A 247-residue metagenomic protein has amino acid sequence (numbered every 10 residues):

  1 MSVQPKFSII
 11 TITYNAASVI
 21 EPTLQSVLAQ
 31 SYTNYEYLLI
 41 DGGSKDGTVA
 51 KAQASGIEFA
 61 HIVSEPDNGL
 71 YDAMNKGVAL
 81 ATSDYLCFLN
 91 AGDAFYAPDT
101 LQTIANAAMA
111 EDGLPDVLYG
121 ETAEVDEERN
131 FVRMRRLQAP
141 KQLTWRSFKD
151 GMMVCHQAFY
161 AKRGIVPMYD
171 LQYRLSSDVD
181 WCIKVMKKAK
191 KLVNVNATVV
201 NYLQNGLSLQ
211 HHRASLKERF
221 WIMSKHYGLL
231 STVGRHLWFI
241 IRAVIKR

Functional and structural regions predicted by a protein language model:
M1-L28: N-proximal low-complexity "stem/linker" segments adjacent to membrane-targeting elements
P5-S8, E36, D180: Cell-envelope/extracellular polymer assembly enzymes that use nucleotide-activated donors
T33, D41-A50, N90: A conserved acidic beta->alpha catalytic loop
G47, D72, D93-A107: Acidic donor-binding/catalytic loop of UDP-sugar-dependent glycosyltransferases, especially processive GT2
S64-A81: Glycine-rich, basic loop-to-helix element that forms the pyrophosphate-binding segment of sugar-nucleotide handling
L86: Short aromatic/hydrophobic "clamp" motif used to bind/position activated sugar donors
P98-V132: Conserved donor NDP-sugar-binding/catalytic core segment of glycosyltransferases
R136-A214, E218: Conserved nucleotide-sugar donor-binding catalytic segment
